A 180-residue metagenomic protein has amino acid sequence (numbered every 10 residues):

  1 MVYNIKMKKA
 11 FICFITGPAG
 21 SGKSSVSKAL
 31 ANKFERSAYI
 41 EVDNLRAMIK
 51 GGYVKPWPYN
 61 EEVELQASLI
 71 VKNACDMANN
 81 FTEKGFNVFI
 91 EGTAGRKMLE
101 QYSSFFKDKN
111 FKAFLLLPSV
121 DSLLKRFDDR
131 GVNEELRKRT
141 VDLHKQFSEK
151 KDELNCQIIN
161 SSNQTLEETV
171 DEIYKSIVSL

Functional and structural regions predicted by a protein language model:
N4-A10: Phosphate-binding P-loop
I15: Hydrophobic anchor at the beta1->P-loop junction of P-loop NTPases
A19: The conserved Walker
K23: Conserved lysine of the Walker
K28-N73: Conserved substrate/cofactor phosphate-moiety recognition/catalytic segment in nucleotide-dependent phosphotransferases
Q66-D108: Glycine-rich phosphate-binding loop used to anchor ATP phosphates in small-molecule kinases, encompassing both
G92, K107-F127: Conserved phosphate-donor/acceptor-positioning beta-strand/loop module used by diverse small-molecule
D129-E172, L180: Small-molecule kinase domains that catalyze NTP-dependent phosphoryl transfer to phosphate-bearing small molecules
